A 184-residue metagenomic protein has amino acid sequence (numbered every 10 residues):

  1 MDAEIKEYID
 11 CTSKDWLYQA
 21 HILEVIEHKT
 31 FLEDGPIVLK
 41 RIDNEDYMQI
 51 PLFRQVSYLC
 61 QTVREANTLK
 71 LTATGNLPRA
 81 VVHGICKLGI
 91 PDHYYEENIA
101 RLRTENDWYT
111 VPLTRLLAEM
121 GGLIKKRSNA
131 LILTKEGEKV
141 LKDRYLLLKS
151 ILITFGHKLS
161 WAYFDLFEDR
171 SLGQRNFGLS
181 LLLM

Functional and structural regions predicted by a protein language model:
M1-I5, K139-L147, M184: Alpha-helix capping and helix-coil boundary motifs
D2-L113, E138-K139: Short, amphipathic alpha-helical interface elements at domain boundaries that mediate macromolecular binding
E4, Y58, L146-T154, N176-G178: Exposed alpha-helical structural elements
T104-D107, V111, V140-L148, D169-N176: Short capping loops/turns at secondary-structure boundaries
T114, K125-F164: Accessory beta->alpha helical hairpin/"wing" motif in late/C-terminal subdomains of nucleic-acid enzymes
G122: Glycine-centered, phosphate/nucleic-acid-interacting loop/turn motifs that mediate DNA/RNA or nucleotide
H157-M184: Surface-exposed interaction/gating patches
